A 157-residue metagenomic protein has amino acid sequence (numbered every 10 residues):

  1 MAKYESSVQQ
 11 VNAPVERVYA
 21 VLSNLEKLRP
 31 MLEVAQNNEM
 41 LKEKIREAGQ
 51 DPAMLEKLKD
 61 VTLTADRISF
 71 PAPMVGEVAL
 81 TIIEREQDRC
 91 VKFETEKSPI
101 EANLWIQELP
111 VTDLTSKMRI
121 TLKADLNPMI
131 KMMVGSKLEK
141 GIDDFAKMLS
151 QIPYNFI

Functional and structural regions predicted by a protein language model:
M1-T62: Hydrophobic ligand-binding cavity/cleft-lining segments
A2-V8, R67, E77, C90 (+1 more regions): Intrinsic-disorder/low-complexity, polar/charged segments enriched in Ser/Thr/Lys/Arg/Asp/Glu/Gln
Y4-S6, V75-L80, I100-W105: Short, surface-exposed coil-to-beta transition loops
N12-V15, I83-D88, Q107-K117: A short, structured loop/turn motif at beta-sheet edges
V18-L22, L28, I82, I120 (+1 more regions): Hydrophobic pocket/interface hotspot
E26, L138, I142-I157: Short amphipathic alpha-helical signal-transduction/dimerization elements
L41-E96, N155-F156: Glycine-rich portal/gate segments that line the openings of hydrophobic small-molecule binding cavities
K92-D144: Beta-strand/loop substructures that line and gate deep hydrophobic ligand-binding cavities in soluble
